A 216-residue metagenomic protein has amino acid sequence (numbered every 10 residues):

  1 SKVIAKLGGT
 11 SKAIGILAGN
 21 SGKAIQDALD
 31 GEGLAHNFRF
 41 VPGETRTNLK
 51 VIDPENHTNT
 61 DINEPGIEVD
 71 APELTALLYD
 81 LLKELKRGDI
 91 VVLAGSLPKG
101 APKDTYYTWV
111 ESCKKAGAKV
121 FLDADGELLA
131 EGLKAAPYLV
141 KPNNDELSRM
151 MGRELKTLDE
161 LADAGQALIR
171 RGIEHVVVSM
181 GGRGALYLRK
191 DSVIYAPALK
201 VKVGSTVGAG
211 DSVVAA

Functional and structural regions predicted by a protein language model:
S1-T45: Substrate-binding N-lobe of the ribokinase-like
I4, N143, G210: Short, conserved phosphate/pyrophosphate- and ester-handling motifs at nucleotide-, phospho-/glycolipid
S11-G15, G33-R39, P137-S148, Y195-K200: Short hydrophobic/aromatic-enriched beta-strand-loop microsegments
I16-G19, V41, P54, S96 (+1 more regions): Cofactor-binding loop segments of dinucleotide-utilizing enzymes, especially the Rossmann-like FAD- and NAD(P)+-binding
K50-R87: Conserved phosphate-binding/catalytic loop of the ribokinase/pfkB sugar-kinase fold
I90-E160: Conserved beta-alpha-beta core of the PfkB/ribokinase-like small-molecule kinase fold
E111-K115, A130, L158-A216: Conserved phosphate-binding/catalytic region of the ribokinase-like
